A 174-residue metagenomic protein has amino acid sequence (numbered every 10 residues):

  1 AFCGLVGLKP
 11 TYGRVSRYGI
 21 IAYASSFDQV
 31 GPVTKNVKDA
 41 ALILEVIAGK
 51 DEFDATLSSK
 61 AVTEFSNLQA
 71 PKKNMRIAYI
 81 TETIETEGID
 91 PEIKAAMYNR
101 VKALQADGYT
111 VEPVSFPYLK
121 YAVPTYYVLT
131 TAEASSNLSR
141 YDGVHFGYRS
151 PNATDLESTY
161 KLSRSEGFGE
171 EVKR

Functional and structural regions predicted by a protein language model:
A1-G4: FAD-binding core of FAD-dependent oxidoreductases, characterized by glycine-rich FAD pyrophosphate-binding loops
V6-A95, R100, A153-L162: A short helix-breaking turn/cap at a secondary-structure junction
P71-R76, A132-R174: Short helix-loop capping/hinge segments that flank enzyme active sites or metal/cofactor-binding pockets
P91-I93, V123-A132: Short glycine/threonine-rich loop-to-helix capping motif typified by GTGT followed within a few residues by an Asp-Pro
D107: Conserved dinucleotide-binding and phosphotransfer motif residues
T110-S115: General small-molecule cofactor/ligand-binding pocket signal
